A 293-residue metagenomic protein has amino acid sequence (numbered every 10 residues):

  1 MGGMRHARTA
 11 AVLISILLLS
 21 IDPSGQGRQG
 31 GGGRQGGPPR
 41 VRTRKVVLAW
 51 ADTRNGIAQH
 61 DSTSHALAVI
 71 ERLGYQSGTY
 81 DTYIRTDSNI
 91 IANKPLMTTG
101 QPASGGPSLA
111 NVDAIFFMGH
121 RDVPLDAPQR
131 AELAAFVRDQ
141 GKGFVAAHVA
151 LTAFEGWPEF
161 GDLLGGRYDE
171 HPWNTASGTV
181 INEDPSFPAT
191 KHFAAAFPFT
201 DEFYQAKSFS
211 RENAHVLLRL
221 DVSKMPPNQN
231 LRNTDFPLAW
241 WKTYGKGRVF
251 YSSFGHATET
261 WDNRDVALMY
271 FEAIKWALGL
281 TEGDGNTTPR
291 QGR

Functional and structural regions predicted by a protein language model:
M1-A11: Bacterial N-terminal signal peptides that target proteins for export
A10-D22: Bacterial N-terminal signal peptides
G25-G27, A51: Boundary at the C-terminal end of the N-terminal hydrophobic targeting segment
G27-K45, A66-S77, T86, P107 (+3 more regions): Extracellular ligand-binding/catalytic regions of CAZymes and related secreted enzymes and adhesion modules
P38, D81, G166-G245: Catalytic beta-strand/loop cores that center a nucleophilic Ser/Cys/Thr and support acyl-enzyme chemistry
V47-D52, G106-E155, K246, S252: Short alpha-beta junction capping motif
R54-I70: Glycine- and acidic-residue-enriched helix-capping/strand-helix junction motifs
R85-G106: Glycine-rich, highly charged phosphate/nucleotide-binding loops
